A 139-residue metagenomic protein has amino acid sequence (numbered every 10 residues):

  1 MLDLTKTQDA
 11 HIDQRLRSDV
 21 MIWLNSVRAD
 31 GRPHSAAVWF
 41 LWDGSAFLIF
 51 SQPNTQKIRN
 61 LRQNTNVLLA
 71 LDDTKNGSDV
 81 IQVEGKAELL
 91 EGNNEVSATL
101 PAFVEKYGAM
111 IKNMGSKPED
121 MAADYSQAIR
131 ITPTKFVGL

Functional and structural regions predicted by a protein language model:
M1-K6, V80-L139: Charged, gly/pro-rich active-site loop segments
M1-M21, G77, N113: Extreme N-terminal tail/first-helix region
Q8-I12, K57, T99: Hydrophobic alpha-helical segments typical of transmembrane helices and their membrane-interface/capping positions
L16-R17, R62-Q63, A122: Alpha-helix boundary recognition
D19-P53, R59-L61, V67-L71, I81-Q82: Short beta-strand segments
D30-R32, K75-G77, E119-A123: A short beta-turn/loop motif at secondary-structure boundaries
T55-Q56, N94: A generic structural signal for alpha-helix starts
